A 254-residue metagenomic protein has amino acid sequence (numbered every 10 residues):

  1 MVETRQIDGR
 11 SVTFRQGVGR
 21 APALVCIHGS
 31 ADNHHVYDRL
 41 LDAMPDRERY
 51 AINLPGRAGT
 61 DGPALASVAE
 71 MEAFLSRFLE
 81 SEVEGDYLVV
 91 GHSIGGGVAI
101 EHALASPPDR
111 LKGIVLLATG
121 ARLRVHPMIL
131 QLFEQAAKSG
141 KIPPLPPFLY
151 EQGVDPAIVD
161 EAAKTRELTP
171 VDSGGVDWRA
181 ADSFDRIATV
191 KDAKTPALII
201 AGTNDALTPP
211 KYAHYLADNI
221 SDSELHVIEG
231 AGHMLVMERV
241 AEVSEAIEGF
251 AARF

Functional and structural regions predicted by a protein language model:
M1-L24, P45-E48, F78, G85 (+4 more regions): Alpha/beta-hydrolase fold catalytic core
R10-D61: Conserved HGGG/HGGXW glycine-rich cap/lid loop of the alpha/beta-hydrolase fold
S30, Y87, G91-G96, G202: Conserved alpha/beta-hydrolase "nucleophile elbow" surrounding the catalytic nucleophile
Y50-L88, E245: Active-site loop/oxyanion-hole signature of alpha/beta-hydrolase fold enzymes
I100-K141: Flexible "cap/lid" loop of the alpha/beta hydrolase fold
R124-V125, G140-D192: Conserved alpha/beta-hydrolase catalytic His-Asp/Glu region
A193, I199-A201, D205: Short beta-strand/loop motif that positions the catalytic acidic residue of the alpha/beta-hydrolase fold
A231-S244: Catalytic histidine-centered segment of alpha/beta-hydrolase-like enzymes
